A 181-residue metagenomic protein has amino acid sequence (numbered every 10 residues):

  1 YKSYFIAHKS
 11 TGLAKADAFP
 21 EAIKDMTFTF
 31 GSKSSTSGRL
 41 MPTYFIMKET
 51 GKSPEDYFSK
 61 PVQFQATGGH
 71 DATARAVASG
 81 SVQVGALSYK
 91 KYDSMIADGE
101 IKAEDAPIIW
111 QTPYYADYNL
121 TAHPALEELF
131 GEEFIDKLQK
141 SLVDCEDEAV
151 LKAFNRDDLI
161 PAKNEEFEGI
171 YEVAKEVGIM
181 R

Functional and structural regions predicted by a protein language model:
Y1-T50: A conserved helix-loop-strand patch within extracytoplasmic ligand-binding domains of the periplasmic binding
Y1-Y4, E100-Q139, K152-G169: Periplasmic-binding protein-like
T11-L13, K33-S37, D71-A72, K90-D93 (+2 more regions): Solvent-exposed loop/turn segments at secondary-structure junctions within structured extracellular/periplasmic domains
A22, R75-A76: Well-formed, non-transmembrane alpha-helical positions, independent of function
T27-F45, D136-R181: Ligand-binding clefts/hinges and TM-proximal coupling segments of bilobed small-molecule sensing domains
T36-L40, T67-D71, A86, E128-E133: Soluble non-cytosolic domains of exported or imported proteins
T43, M47-K48, A76-A103: A ligand-binding cleft/hinge motif common to bilobed small-molecule-binding domains
S53-R75, A116: Short helix-initiation/N-cap motifs at beta->coil->alpha
